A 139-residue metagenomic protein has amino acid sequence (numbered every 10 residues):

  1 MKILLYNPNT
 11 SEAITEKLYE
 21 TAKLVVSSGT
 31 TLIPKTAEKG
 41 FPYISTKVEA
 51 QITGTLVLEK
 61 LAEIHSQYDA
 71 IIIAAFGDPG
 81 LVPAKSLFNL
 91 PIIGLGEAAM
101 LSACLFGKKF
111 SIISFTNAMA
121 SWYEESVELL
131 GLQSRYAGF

Functional and structural regions predicted by a protein language model:
M1-T55, F115-F139: N-terminal glycine-rich anion-binding loop in soluble enzyme alpha/beta folds
G54-K108, I112: Glycine/small-residue-rich loop that forms an oxyanion/phosphate-binding "nest" at active or ligand-binding sites
